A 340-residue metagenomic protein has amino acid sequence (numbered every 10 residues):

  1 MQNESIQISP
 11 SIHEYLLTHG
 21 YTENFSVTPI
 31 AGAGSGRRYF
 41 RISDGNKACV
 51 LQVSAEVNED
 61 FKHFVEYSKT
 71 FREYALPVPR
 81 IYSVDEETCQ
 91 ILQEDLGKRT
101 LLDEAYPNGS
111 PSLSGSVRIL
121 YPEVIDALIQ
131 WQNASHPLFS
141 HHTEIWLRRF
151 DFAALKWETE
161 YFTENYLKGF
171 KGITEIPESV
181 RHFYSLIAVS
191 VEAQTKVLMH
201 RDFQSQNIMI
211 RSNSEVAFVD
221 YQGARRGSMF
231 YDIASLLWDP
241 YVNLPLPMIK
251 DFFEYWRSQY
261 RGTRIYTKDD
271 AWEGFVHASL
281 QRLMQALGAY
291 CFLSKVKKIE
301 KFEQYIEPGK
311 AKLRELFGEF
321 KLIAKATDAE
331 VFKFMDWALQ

Functional and structural regions predicted by a protein language model:
M1-Q90, R99, V197, R211-V216 (+1 more regions): Conserved NTP-binding catalytic cores of kinases and kinase-like/nucleotidyltransferase enzymes across multiple kinase
I12-Y21, H136-R148, A153, E158-M199: An alpha-helical support segment within catalytic cores of ATP-dependent transferases
G36-S43, L51, W131, S185-Y231 (+1 more regions): Active-site acidic catalytic loop and adjacent metal/ATP-binding pocket of ATP-dependent phosphoryl transfer enzymes
F40-W157, Y161, K168, A193: ATP-binding pocket architecture of kinase catalytic cores
F64, V117-V124, L155, P177-V180 (+3 more regions): Hydrophobic packing residues in well-ordered alpha-helices of helical domains and bundles
W146-F150, T267-S279, Q304: All-alpha amphipathic helical-bundle segments outside canonical DNA-binding/catalytic cores that form hydrophobic
E160-F170, M229-I265, H277-K297, G309-G318: Active-site activation/catalytic loop segments of kinase-like enzymes and analogous catalytic loops in related
G288-Q340: ATP/Mg2+ or Mg2+-diphosphate-binding catalytic cores that bind nucleotide phosphates or diphosphates via glycine-rich
